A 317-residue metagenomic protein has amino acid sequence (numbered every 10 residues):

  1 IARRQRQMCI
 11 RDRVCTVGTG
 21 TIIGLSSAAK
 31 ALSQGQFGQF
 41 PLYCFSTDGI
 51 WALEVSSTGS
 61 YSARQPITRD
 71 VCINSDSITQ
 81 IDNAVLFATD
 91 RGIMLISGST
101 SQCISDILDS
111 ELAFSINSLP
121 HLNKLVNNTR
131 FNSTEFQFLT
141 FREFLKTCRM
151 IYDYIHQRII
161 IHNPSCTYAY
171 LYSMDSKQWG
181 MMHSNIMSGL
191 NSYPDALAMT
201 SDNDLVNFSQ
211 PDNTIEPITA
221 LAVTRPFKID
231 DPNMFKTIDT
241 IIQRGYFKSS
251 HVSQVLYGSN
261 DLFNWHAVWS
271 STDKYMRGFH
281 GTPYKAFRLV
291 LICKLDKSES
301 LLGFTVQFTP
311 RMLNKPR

Functional and structural regions predicted by a protein language model:
I1-R6, I10: Single conserved hydrophobic/aromatic residue that forms the stacking wall/gate of nucleotide- or nucleobase-binding
D12-C15, S110-E111: Extracytoplasmic/lumenal domain signature
V17, T21-G24, S33, C44 (+1 more regions): Short N-terminal edge-element motif at the start of the domain
S27-Q36, I78: A short acidic-Thr-Gly-centered motif at the start of a beta-strand
S33-Q39, T58-G59, I155-H156, H251: Short, solvent-exposed loop/turn segments that connect beta-strands within catalytic domains and beta-strand-rich
Q36-S46, L86-A88, I160-H162: Hydrophobic core segments of beta-strands in well-ordered, beta-rich domains
F40-D70: Surface-exposed extracellular loop regions of Gram-negative outer-membrane beta-barrel proteins
D70-A84, R91-R317: Beta-sheet repeat architectures centered on beta-propellers
